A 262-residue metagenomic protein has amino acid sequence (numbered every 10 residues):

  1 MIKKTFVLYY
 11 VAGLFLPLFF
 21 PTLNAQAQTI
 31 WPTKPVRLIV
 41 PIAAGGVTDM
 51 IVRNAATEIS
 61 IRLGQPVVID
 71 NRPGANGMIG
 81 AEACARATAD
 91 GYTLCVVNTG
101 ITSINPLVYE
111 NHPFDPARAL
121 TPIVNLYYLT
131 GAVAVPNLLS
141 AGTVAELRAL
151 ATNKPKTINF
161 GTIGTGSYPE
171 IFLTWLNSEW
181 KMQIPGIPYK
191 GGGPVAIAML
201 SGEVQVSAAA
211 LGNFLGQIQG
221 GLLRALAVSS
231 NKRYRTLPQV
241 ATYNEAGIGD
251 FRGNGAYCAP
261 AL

Functional and structural regions predicted by a protein language model:
M1-V7: N-terminal secretory signal peptides that target proteins for export/translocation
Y9-T22: Bacterial N-terminal signal peptides
A27-R118, K156-T157, T165, W180-A208 (+1 more regions): N-terminal (or domain-start) structured segment
R86-Y92, L107-P194, A241-I248, G253-L262: Hinge/capping helix and adjacent helix->loop/strand transition within the periplasmic-binding protein
N98-T99, N137, L211-G212, S230-N231: Short secondary-structure boundary segments
A225-A227: Mid-to-C-terminal secondary-structure elements that act as membrane-proximal/extracytoplasmic interface segments
